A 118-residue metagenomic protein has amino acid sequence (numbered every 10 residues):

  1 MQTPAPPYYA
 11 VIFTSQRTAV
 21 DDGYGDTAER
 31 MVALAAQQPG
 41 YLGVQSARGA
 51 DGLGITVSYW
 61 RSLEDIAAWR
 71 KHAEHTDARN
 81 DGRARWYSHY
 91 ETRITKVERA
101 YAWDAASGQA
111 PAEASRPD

Functional and structural regions predicted by a protein language model:
M1-G54, L63-K71, Y87-D118: Short S/T/G/P-rich N-terminal loop/turn motif that feeds into the first structured element of a domain
N80-D81: Electropositive, surface-exposed helix/loop patches at the edges of structured domains that serve as adaptable
